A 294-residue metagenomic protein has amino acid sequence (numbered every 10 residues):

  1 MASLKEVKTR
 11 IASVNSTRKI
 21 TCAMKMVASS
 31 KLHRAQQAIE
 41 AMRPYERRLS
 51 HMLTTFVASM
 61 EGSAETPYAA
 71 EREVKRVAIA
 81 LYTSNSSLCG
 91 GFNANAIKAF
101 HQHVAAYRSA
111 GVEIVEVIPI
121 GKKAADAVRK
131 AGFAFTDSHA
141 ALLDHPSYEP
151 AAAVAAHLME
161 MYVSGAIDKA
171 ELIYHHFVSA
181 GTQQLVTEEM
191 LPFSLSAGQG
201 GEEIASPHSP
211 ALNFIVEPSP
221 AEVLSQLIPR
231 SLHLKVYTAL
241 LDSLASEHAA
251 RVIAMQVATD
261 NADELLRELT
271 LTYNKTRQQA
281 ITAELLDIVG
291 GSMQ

Functional and structural regions predicted by a protein language model:
M1-Q294: C-terminal beta-strand-loop-alpha-helix "lid" module of Rossmann-like NAD(P)-dependent dehydrogenases
